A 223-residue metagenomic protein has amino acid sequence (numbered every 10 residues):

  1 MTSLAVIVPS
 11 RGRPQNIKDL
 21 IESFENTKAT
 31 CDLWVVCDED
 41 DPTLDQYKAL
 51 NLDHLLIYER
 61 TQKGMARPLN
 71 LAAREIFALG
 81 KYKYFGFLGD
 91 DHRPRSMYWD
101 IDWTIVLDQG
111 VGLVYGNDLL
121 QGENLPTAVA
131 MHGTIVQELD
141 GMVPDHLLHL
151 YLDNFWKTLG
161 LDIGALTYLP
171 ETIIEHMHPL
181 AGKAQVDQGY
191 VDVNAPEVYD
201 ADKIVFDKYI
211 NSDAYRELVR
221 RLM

Functional and structural regions predicted by a protein language model:
V8-P9, T30-D41, I57-E59: Short beta-strand/loop segment that forms part of the nucleotide-sugar
D19-C31: Short, acidic, metal-binding catalytic loop of nucleotide-sugar glycosyltransferases
R60-L69, A73, G122, L148-L150: A short, glycine-/small-residue-rich helix N-cap motif at loop->alpha-helix starts within glycosyltransferase
N70-Y84: Active-site nucleotide-sugar/metal-binding loop of Leloir-type enzymes
Y82-R93: Short beta-strand-to-loop acidic/aromatic patch adjacent to the donor-nucleotide binding site
M97-L113: Conserved donor-nucleotide/metal-binding helix-loop-beta segment in metal-dependent transferases, i.e., the alpha-helix
G112-T127: Short beta-strand-to-loop element that shapes/binds the nucleotide-sugar donor at the catalytic cleft/hinge
N154-M223: C-terminal catalytic/acceptor-binding lobe
